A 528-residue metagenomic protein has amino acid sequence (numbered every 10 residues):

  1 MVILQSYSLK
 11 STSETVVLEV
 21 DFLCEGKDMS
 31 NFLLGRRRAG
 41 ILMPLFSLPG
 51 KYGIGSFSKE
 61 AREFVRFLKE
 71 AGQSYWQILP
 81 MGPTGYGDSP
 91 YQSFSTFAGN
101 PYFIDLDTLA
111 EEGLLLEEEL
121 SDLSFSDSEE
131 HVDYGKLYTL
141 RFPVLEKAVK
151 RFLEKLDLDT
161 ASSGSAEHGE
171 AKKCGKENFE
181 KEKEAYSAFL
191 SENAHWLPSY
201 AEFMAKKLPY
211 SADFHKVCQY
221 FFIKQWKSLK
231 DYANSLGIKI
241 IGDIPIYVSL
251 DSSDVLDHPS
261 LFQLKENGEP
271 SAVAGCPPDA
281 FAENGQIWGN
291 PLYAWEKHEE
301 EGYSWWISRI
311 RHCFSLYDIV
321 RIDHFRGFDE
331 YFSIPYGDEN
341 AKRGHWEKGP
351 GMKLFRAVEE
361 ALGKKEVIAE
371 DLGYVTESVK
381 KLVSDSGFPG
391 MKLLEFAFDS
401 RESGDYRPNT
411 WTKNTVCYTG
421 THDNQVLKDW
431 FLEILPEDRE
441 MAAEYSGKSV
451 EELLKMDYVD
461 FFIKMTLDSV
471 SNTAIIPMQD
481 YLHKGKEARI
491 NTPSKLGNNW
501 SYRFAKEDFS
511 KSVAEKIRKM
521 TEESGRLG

Functional and structural regions predicted by a protein language model:
Q5-S6, S11-S13, L18-F22, S162 (+1 more regions): Intrinsically disordered, low-complexity segments enriched in serine/proline and basic residues
S30-R37, P44, G50, D88-D159 (+5 more regions): Alpha-amylase-like alpha-glycosidases and glucanotransferases acting on alpha-linked glucans and related
S56-R66, Y303-I310: Short, acidic/polar
E60-M81: Catalytic domains of carbohydrate-active enzymes, especially glycoside hydrolases
K69, W226-N234, E359, V383-S384: Surface-exposed amphipathic alpha-helices with a cationic face
Y220-V248: Conserved, well-ordered alpha-helix/loop/beta-strand core segments that scaffold catalytic motifs
